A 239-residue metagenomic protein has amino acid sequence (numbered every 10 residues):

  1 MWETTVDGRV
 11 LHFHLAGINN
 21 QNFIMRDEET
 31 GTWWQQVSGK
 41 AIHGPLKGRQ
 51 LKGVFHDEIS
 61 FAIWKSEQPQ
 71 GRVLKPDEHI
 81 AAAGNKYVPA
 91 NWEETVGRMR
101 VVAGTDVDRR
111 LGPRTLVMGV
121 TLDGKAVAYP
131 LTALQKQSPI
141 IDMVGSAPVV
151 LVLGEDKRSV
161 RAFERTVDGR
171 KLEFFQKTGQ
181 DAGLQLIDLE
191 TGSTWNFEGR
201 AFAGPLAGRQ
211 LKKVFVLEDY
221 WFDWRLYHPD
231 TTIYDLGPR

Functional and structural regions predicted by a protein language model:
M1-R239: Mid-to-C-terminal functional-domain signal that highlights helix-capping/loop sites within ligand-binding modules
